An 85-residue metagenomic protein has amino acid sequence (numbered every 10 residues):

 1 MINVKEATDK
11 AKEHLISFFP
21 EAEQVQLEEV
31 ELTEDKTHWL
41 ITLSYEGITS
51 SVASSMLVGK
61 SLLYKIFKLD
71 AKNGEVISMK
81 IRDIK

Functional and structural regions predicted by a protein language model:
M1-Q26: Short, non-transmembrane alpha-helical segments in secretory-pathway proteins
L27-L69: Exposed beta-strand-loop-beta-strand "reactive/processing" segments of non-cytosolic proteins
R82-K85: A short acidic/small-residue loop/turn micro-motif
